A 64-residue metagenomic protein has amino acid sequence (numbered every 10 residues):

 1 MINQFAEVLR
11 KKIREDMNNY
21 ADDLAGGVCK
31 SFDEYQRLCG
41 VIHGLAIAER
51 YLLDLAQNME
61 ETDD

Functional and structural regions predicted by a protein language model:
M1-G27: N-terminal acidic leader/helix
M1-I2, Q57-D64: Short intrinsically disordered terminal tails
D16, D22-D23, D33, D54 (+1 more regions): Acidic-enriched, low-complexity/disordered segments with a strong bias for Aspartate over Glutamate
C29-E60: Short, charge-rich amphipathic interface segments used for partner binding and complex assembly
